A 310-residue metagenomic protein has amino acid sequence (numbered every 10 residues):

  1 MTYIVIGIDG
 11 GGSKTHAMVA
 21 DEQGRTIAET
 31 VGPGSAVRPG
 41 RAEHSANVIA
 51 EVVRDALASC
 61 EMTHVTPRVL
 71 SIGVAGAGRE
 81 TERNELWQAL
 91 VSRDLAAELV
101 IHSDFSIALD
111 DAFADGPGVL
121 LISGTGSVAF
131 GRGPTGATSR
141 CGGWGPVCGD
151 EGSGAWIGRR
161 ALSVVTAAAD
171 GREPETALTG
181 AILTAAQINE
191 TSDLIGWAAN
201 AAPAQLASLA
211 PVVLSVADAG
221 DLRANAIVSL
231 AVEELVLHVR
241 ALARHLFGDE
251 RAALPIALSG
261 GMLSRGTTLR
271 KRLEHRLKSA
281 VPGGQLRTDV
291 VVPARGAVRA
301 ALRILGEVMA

Functional and structural regions predicted by a protein language model:
M1, A97-L120, A137: Conserved phosphate-binding catalytic cores of ATP/NTP-utilizing and phosphoryl-transfer enzymes
M1-V65, D111-P117, L162-A310: ATP-binding/phosphotransfer module of carbohydrate and carboxylate kinases, centering on a glycine-rich
T30, R68-L70, L90-D94, G136-G145 (+1 more regions): Glycine/charged-rich beta-loop-alpha catalytic/anionic-binding loops adjacent to active sites
R38, A56-L95, V100, D110-F113 (+1 more regions): Short beta-strand-loop/turn "lid" adjacent to the catalytic site in phosphate-handling enzymes
S71-A77, S123-T125, L254-R265: Glycine-rich beta-strand-to-loop/alpha-helix junction loops that act as flexible
G78-E80, I107-L109, V128-A129, S264-R265: Short, active-site-adjacent cap segments at secondary-structure transitions
L99-I107, I122-S123, E151, Q285-R295: Active-site nucleophile and cofactor-binding loops and adjacent substrate-binding regions of central metabolic enzymes
G116-R172: Glycine-rich phosphate-binding loop of actin/hexokinase-like ATP-binding domains
